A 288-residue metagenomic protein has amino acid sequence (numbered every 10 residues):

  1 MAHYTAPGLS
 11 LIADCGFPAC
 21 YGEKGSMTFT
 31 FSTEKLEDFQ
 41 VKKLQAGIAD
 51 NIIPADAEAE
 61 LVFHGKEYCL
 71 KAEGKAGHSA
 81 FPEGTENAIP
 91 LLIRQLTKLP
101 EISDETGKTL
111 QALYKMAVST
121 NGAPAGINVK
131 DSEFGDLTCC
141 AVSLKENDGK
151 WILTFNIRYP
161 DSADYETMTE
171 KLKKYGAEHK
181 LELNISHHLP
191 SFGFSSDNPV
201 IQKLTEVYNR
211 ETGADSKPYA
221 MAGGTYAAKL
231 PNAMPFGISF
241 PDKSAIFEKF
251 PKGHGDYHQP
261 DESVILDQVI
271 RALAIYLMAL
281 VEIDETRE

Functional and structural regions predicted by a protein language model:
A2-P160: Midchain, well-structured core segments that form catalytic/ion-binding scaffolds
S10-I12, L183, A233-P235: Conserved beta-strand scaffold positions in the cores of enzyme catalytic domains, especially in NTP/NDP-utilizing
M27, A57, A88-L91, V200 (+3 more regions): Catalytic-loop motifs flanking and including active-site residues across diverse enzymes
T33-K35, L96-D104, G176-K180, Y208 (+3 more regions): Structural signal for hydrophobic packing residues in well-ordered secondary-structure cores of soluble enzyme domains
K71-H78, E182-H187, K252-P260: A short small-residue
E146, W151-G224: Substrate-recognition/cap regions that form aromatic- and gly/pro-loop-enriched pockets for small-molecule ligands
N147, V207, A214-T286: Zn-dependent metallopeptidase/amidohydrolase metal-coordination segment
